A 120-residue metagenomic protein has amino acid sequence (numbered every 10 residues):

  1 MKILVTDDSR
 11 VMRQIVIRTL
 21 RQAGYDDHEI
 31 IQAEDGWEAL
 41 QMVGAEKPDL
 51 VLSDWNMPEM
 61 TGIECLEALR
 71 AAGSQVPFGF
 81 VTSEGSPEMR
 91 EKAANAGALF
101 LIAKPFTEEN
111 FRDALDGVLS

Functional and structural regions predicted by a protein language model:
D8, K104: A Lys-centered signature of the CheY-like receiver
R10-I31: Two-component/phosphorelay signaling modules centered on CheY-like receiver
D35-E38, T61-E64: Acidic catalytic/metal-coordinating carboxylates
E46-L52: Active-site beta3 strand of CheY-like receiver
D54, T82: Active-site residues of response regulator receiver
M57: Receiver (REC) domain active-site loop signature in two-component systems and cognate sites in sensor histidine kinases
E64, G85-F100: Alpha4 helix (beta4-alpha4-beta5 surface) of REC/receiver domains from two-component response regulators
E88, F106-L115: C-terminal output helix
